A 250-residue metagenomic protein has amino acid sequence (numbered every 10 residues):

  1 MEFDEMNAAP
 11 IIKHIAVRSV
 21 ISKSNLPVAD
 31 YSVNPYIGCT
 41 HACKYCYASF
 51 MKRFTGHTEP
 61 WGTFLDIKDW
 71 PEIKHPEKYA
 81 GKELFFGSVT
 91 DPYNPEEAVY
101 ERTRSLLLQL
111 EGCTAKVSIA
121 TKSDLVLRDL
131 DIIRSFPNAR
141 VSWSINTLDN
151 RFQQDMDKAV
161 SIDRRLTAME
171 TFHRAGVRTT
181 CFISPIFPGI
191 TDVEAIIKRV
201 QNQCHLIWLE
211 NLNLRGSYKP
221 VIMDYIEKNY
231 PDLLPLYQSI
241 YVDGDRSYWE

Functional and structural regions predicted by a protein language model:
M1-A16, K23, E194-E250: Auxiliary Fe-S-binding modules of radical SAM enzymes
M1-R140, L148-F152, I162-D163: Conserved Radical SAM active-site core
E83-F85, K116-S118, R140-S142, R178-F182 (+2 more regions): Structural preference for beta-strand elements that scaffold enzyme active sites
P92-N94, N150-K158, R178-S184: Surface-exposed cleft-lining segments at the edges of enzyme active sites
Y100-T103, F136-I145, T191-I207: Short, electropositive alpha-helical surface patch
E111, R134, L166-G176: Surface-exposed amphipathic alpha-helices with a cationic face
V126-L127, I186-T191, R215: Acidic-and-aromatic substrate-binding clefts and catalytic sites of carbohydrate-active enzymes
E170-T191, D243-S247: Conserved strand-turn element in the central/C-terminal portion of the radical SAM core barrel that lines
